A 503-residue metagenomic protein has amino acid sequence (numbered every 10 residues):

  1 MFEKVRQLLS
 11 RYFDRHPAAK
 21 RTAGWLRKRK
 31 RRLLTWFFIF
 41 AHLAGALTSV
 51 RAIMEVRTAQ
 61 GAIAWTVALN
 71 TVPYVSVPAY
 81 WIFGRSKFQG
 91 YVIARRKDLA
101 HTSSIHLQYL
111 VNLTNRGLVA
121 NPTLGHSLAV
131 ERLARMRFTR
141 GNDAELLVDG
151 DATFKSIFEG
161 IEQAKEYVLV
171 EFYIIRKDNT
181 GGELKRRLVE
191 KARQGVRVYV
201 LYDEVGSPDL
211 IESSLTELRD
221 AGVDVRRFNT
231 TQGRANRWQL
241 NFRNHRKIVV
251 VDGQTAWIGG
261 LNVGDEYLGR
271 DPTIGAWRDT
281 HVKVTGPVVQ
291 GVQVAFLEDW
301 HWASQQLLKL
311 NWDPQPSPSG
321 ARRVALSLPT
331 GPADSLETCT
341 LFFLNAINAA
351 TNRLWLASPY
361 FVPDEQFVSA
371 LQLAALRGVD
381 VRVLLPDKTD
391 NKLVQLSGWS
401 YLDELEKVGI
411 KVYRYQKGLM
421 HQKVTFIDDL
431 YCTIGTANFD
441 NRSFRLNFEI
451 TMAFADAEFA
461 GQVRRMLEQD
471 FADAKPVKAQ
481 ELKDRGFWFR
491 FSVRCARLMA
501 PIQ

Functional and structural regions predicted by a protein language model:
M1-L341, N345, A349, T389 (+6 more regions): N-terminal localization/anchoring segments of enzymes in phospholipid and broader phosphate metabolism
V223, R377-V379, I410: Glycine-enriched alpha-helix->loop->beta-strand junction motifs that scaffold or abut catalytic
A350, Y360-R382, P386-D387, N391: Helical hairpin unit composed of two closely spaced alpha helices linked by a short loop
L356-S358, Y415, I434-G435: Thr-Gly-centered strand-to-loop micro-motif
E365-V368, Q395-S397, F426-I427, R445: Histidine/acidic-residue-rich catalytic or RNA/ligand-binding cores of hydrolases and nuclease-related proteins
K423: Catalytic-core elements of nucleic-acid end-processing and repair enzymes
